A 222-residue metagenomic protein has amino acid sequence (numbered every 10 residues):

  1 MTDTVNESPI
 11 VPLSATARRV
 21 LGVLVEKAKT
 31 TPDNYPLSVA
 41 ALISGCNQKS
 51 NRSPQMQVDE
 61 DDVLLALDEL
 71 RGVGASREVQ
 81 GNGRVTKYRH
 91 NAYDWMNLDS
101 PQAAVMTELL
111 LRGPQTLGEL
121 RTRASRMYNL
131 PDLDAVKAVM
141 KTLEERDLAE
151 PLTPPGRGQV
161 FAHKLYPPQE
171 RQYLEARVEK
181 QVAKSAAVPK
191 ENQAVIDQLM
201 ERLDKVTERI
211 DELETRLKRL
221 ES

Functional and structural regions predicted by a protein language model:
M1-V23, E212-S222: N-terminal intrinsically disordered, low-complexity, charged/polar
S14-D33, M96-G113, E144-E145: Positively charged, polyanion-binding regions of nucleic-acid-associated proteins
V23-K27, G45, E69, T107-R112 (+3 more regions): Short amphipathic alpha-helical elements of helix-turn-helix/winged-helix folds
T31-P54, P114-L130: Short acidic, hydrophobic short linear motifs in intrinsically disordered regions
L64, R71-G81, M140-P155: A short, conserved structural fragment
N82, H90-E119, Q159, L165-E191 (+1 more regions): Short, amphipathic alpha-helical interaction segments positioned at domain boundaries
P151, P155-L165, T215-S222: Helical coiled-coil/dimerization "stalks" and their immediately adjacent regulatory linkers at helix->disorder
V182-S222: Long, leucine- and charge-enriched amphipathic alpha-helices that form heptad-repeat coiled-coil/leucine-zipper-like
